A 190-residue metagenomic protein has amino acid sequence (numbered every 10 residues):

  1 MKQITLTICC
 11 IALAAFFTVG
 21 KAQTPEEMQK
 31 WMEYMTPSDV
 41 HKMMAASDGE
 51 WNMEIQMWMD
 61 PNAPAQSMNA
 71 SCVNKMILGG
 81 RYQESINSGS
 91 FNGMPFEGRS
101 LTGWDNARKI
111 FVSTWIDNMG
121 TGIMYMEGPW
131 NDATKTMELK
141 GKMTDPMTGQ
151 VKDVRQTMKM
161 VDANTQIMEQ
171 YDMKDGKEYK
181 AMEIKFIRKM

Functional and structural regions predicted by a protein language model:
M1-P25: Bacterial Sec-dependent N-terminal signal peptides
A22-M190: Hydrophobic small-molecule pocket/channel-lining residues, especially in calycin-type beta-barrels
